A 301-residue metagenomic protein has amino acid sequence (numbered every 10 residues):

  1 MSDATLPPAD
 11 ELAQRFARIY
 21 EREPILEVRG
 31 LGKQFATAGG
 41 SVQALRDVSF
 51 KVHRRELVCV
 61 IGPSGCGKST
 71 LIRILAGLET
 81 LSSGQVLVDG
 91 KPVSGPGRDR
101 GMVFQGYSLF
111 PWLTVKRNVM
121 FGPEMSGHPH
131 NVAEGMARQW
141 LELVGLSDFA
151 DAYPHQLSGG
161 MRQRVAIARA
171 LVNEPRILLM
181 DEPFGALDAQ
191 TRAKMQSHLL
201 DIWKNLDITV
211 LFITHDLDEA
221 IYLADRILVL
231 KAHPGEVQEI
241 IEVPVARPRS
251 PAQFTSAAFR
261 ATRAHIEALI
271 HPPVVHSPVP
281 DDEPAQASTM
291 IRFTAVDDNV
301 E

Functional and structural regions predicted by a protein language model:
M1-Q34, H276-E301: ABC-family P-loop ATPase nucleotide-binding domain
I61-P63: The feature captures the beta-strand-to-loop junction immediately N-terminal to the Walker
A76: Helix-to-loop junction immediately C-terminal to a conserved catalytic motif
G84-P96: Conserved ABC transporter NBD signature motif
V103, I167: Hydrophobic anchor residue at the start of the ABC signature
L113-F121: Short coil-to-helix segment of the ABC ATPase nucleotide-binding domain corresponding to the Q-loop/switch region
M120, E124, N131-F149, D201: Conserved ABC ATPase "signature" region
A152-H155, N173: Conserved signature/switch motifs of ABC ATPase nucleotide-binding domains
